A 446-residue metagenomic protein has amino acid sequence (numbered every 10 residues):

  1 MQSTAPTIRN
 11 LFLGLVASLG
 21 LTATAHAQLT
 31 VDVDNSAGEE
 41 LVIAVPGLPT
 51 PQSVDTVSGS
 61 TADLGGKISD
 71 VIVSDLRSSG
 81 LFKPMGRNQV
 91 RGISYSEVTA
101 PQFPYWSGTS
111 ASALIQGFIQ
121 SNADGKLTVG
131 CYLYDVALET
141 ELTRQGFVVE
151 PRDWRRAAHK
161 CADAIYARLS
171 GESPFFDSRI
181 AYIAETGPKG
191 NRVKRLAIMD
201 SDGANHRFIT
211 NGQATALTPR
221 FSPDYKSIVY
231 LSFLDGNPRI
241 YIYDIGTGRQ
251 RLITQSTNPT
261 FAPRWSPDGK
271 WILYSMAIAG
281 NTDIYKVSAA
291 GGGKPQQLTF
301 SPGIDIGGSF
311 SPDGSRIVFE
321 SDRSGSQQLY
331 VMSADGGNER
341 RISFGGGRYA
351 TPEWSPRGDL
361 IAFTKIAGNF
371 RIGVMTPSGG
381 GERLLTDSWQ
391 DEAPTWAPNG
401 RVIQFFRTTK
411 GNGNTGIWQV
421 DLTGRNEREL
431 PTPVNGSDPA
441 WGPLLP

Functional and structural regions predicted by a protein language model:
L11-T22: Bacterial N-terminal signal peptides
L29-T30, E97-A164: Amphipathic beta-strand/beta-sheet edge segments enriched in Tyr/Trp
D32-Q102, I115-I119: Short beta-strand->alpha-helix linker/helix-N-cap micro-motif that forms a surface specificity/interaction loop
G125-T128, K189-A197, N237-Y241, N281-Y285 (+3 more regions): Structural motif
P174-F176, P223-D224, P267-D268, P312-D313 (+3 more regions): Residue-level detector of Asp-centered blade-edge/turn motifs that repeat once per structural unit in beta-propeller
I180, I228, G269-I272, G314-V318 (+2 more regions): Hydrophobic beta-strand positions that form the internal "hydrophobic ladder" of WD40/Gbeta-like beta-propeller blades
D200-L217, Y243-F261, V287-I304, M332-R348 (+3 more regions): Multi-bladed beta-propeller domains
